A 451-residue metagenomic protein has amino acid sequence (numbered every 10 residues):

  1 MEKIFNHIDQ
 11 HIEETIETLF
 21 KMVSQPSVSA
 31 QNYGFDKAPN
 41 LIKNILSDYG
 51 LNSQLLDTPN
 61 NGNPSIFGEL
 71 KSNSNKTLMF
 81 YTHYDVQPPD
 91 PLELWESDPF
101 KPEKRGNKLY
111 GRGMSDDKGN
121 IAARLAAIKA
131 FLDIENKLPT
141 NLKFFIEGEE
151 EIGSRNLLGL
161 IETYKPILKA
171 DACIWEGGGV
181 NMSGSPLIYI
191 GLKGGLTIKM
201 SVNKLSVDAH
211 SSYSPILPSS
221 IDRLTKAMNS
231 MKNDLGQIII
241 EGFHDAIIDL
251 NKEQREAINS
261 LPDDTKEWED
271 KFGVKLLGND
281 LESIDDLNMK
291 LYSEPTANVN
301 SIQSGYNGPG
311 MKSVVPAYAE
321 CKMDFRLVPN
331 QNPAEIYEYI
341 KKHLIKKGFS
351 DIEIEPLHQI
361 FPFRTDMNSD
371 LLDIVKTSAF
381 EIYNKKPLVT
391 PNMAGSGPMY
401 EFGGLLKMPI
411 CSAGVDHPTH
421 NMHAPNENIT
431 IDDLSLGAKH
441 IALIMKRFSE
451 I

Functional and structural regions predicted by a protein language model:
M1-D90, Y318, K322, E335: N-terminal helical capping/dimerization or prosegment-like subdomains of hydrolases acting on amide or phosphate bonds
N61, Y84-V86, K108, F145-S154 (+4 more regions): Acidic, glycine-rich active-site loops and adjacent beta-strand->loop/helix elements that engage anionic groups
K76-K143, L436: Active-site metal-coordination/substrate-binding segment of hydrolases, especially metallo-dependent peptidases
D85, M231-L235, K341-S350: A common structural junction motif
S115-G191: Acidic/histidine-rich catalytic neighborhood of metal-dependent amide-processing enzymes
M182-S183, I239-Y318, R326-Y339, K347 (+1 more regions): An extended, acidic, His-containing surface patch that forms the Zn2+-binding/catalytic region of metallohydrolases
L187-N203, C411-V415: Flexible glycine/proline-rich, aromatic-decorated loop/lid segments
S214-L235: A short core secondary-structure module
